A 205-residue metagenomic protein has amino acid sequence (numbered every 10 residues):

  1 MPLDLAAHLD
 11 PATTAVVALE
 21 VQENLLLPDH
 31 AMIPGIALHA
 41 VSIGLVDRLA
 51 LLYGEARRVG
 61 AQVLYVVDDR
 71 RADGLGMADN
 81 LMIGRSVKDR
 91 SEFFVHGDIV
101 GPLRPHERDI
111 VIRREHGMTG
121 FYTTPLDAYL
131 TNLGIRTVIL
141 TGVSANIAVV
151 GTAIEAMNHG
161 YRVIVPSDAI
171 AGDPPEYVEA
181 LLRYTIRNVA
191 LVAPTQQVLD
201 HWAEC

Functional and structural regions predicted by a protein language model:
M1-A15, E55-V59, I83-C205: Active-site-adjacent betaalpha module
D10-L26: Short coil-to-beta-strand
A18, A61-D68, P166: Short beta-strand segments at enzyme active-site cores
N24-D29, D73-L75, P175: Short acidic/His/Gly/Ser-rich catalytic and metal-binding motifs that mark active-site loops of diverse hydrolases
L26-S42: Acidic/histidine-rich helix-loop elements that form or flank divalent-metal/phosphate-binding sites at the catalytic
I33-I36, L81-M82, M157: Glycine-rich, phosphate-binding/catalytic loops in enzymes
G44-Q62: A short, N-terminal amphipathic alpha-helix
R71-K88: Short, electropositive alpha-helical surface patch
